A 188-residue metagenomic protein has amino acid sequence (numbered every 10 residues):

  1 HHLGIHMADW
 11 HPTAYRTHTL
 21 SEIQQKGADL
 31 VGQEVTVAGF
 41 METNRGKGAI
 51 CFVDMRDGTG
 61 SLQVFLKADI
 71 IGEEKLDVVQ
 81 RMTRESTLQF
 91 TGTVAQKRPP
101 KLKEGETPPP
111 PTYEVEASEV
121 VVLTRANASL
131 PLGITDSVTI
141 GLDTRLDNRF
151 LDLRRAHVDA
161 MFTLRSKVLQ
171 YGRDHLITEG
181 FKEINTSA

Functional and structural regions predicted by a protein language model:
H1-A188: Class II aminoacyl-tRNA synthetase catalytic cores and aaRS-like
